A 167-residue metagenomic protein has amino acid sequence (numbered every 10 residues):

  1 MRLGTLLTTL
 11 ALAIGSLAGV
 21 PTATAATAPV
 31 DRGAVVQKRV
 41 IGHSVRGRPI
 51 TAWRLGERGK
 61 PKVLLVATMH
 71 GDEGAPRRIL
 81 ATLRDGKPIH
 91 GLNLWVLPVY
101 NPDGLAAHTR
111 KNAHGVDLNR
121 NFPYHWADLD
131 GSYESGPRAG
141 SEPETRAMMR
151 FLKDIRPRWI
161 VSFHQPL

Functional and structural regions predicted by a protein language model:
M1-T27: Secretory targeting and sorting signals
G4, L17, V30-G33, S44 (+3 more regions): A generic structural signal for short, solvent-exposed coil/turn residues that cap or connect secondary-structure
T27-A52: A non-catalytic alpha/beta surface segment that caps or lines the substrate-entry region of metallo-dependent hydrolase
S44-V45, K60-L64, E73-R84, P88-L167: Active-site/substrate-binding loop(s) of hydrolase catalytic cores
T51-G59: Short beta-strand-to-loop junctions in surface cap/lid or active-site-entrance loops
T68: Active-site glycine-centered loops adjacent to acidic/histidine catalytic or metal-binding residues that shape
